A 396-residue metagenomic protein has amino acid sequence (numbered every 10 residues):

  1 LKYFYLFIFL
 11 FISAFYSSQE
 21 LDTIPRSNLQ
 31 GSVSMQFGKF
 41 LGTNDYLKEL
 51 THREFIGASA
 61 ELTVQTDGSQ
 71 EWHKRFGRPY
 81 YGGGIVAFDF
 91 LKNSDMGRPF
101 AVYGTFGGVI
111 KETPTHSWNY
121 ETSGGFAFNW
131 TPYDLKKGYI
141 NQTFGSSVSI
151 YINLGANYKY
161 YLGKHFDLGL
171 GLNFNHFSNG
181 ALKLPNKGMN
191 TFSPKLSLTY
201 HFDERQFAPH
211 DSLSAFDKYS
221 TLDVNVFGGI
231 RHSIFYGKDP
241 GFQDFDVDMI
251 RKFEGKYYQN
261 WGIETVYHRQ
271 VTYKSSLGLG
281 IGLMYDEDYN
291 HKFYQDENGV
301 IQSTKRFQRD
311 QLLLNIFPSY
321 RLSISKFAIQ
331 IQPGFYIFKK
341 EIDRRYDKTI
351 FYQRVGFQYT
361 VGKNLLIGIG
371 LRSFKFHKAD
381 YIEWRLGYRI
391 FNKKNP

Functional and structural regions predicted by a protein language model:
I24, M35-K48, S69-R75, D95 (+4 more regions): Outer-membrane beta-barrel translocator/channel fold
S27, H52-A58, G77, M96-V102 (+9 more regions): Residues that define the transmembrane beta-barrel architecture of outer-membrane proteins
L29-V33, P79-Y81, W118-G124, L168-L172 (+8 more regions): Transmembrane beta-strands of outer-membrane beta-barrel proteins
V33, A58-V64, G104-G108, T122-F126 (+9 more regions): Residues on the lipid-exposed face of transmembrane beta-strands in outer-membrane beta-barrel proteins
M35-L41, V64-T66, I85-L91, G124-P132 (+8 more regions): Transmembrane beta-strands of outer-membrane beta-barrel pores
N44-K48, Y133-T143, K238-F253, D288-Q308 (+1 more regions): Flexible, solvent-exposed loop segments that connect beta-strands
A60, N190-P209, A379-P396: Outer-membrane beta-barrel "beta-signal"
S69-E71, P114-W118, L162-L168, E204-F207 (+4 more regions): Repeated loop/turn-to-beta-strand initiation elements of outer-membrane beta-barrel proteins
